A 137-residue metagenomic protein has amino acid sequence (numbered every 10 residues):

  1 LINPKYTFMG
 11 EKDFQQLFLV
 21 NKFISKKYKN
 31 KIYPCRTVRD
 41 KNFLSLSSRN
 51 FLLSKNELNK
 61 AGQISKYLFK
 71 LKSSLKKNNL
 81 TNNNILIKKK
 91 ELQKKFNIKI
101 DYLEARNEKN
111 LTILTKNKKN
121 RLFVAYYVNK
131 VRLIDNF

Functional and structural regions predicted by a protein language model:
L1-I98, R106, N110, K130 (+1 more regions): Nucleotidyltransferase catalytic core that binds NTPs
L103: Substrate/ligand-engaging "lid" and interaction regions
I113, R121-F137: Short, basic/aromatic-enriched C-terminal tail that caps enzymatic domains
N117: Structured beta-strand/loop patches that form or line metal/cofactor-binding pockets in enzymes
